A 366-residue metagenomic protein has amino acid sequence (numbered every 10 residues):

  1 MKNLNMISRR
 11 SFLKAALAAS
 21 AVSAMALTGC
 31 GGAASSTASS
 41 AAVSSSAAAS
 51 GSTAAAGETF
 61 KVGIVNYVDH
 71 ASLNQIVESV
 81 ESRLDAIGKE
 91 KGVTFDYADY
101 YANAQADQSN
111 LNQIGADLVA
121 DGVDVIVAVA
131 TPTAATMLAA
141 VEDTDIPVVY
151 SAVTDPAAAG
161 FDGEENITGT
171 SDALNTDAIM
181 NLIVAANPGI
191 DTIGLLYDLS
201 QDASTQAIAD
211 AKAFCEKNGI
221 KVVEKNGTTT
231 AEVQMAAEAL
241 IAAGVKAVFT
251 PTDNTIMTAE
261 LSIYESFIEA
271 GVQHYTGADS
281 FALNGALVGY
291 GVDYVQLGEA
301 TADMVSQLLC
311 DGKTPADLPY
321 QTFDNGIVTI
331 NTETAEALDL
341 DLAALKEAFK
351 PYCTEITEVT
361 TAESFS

Functional and structural regions predicted by a protein language model:
M1-S11, A15-C30: N-terminal secretory signal peptides
L27-A41: Bacterial lipoprotein signal-peptidase II cleavage site
F60-I87, A98-S109, S200-S204, D253-T258: Extracytoplasmic "Venus flytrap"
V62, V80, G169-N218, T314 (+1 more regions): An alpha-beta-alpha
G88-D107, N166, C215-T230: Short beta-strand elements in bilobed, periplasmic/extracellular small-molecule ligand-binding domains
D99-G160, D253-I268, V272-H274: Beta-alpha junction/loop-to-helix N-cap segments that form part of ligand/metal-binding clefts
A158-V184, N284-E299: Short beta-strand elements at the ligand-binding edges of bilobed clamshell
Q307-S366: Hinge/cleft segment of the Venus flytrap/periplasmic-binding protein
